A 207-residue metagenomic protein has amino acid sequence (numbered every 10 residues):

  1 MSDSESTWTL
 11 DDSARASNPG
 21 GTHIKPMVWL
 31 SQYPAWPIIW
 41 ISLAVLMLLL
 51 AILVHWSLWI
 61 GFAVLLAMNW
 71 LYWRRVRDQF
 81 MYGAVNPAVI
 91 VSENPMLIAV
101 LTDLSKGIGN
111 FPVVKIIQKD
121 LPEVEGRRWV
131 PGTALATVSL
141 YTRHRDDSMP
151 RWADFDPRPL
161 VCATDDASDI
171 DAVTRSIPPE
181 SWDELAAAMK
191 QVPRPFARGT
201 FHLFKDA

Functional and structural regions predicted by a protein language model:
M1-G21: Short, charged cytosolic
H23-F80: Alpha-helical transmembrane spans
Y72-Q79, A84-A88, P122-E125: Short secondary-structure capping micro-motifs at structural edges
G83-L101: Membrane-cytosol interface motif
D103-K106: A short beta-strand motif that forms part of the nucleic acid-binding face of small beta-barrel RNA-binding folds
G109-R128: Beta-strand/loop nucleic-acid-binding surfaces
W129-F196: A membrane-cytosol interface segment of integral membrane proteins
P193-A207: Long, compositionally biased charged/polar stretches
